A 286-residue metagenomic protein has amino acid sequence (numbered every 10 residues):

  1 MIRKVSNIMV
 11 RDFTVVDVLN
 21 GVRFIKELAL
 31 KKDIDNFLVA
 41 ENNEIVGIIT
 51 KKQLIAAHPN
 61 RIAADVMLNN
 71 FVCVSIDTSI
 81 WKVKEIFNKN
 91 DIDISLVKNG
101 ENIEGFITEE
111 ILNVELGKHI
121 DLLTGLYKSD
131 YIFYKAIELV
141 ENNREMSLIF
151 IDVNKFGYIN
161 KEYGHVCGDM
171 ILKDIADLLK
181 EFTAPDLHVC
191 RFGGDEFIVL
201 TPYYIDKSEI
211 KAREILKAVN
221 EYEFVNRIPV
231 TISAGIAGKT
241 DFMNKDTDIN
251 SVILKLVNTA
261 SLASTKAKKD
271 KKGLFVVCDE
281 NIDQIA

Functional and structural regions predicted by a protein language model:
M1-R11, G47-K89, E104-Y134, L139: Tandem CBS (Bateman) regulatory domains
N7, L19-F37, G47-P59: Basic, Lys/Arg-rich alpha-helical nucleic-acid-recognition elements, primarily the DNA-binding modules of transcription
T14-D33, A40, C73-I92, V97-N99: The conserved cystathionine-beta-synthase
K128-S147, G157-K180, C190-G194, I198 (+3 more regions): Conserved long alpha-helical elements within nucleotide-processing catalytic cores of c-di-GMP signaling and class III
L148-I151, F197, I232-I236: A structural signal for short, well-ordered beta-strand segments
R191, V219-A237, K268, K272: Catalytic core regions of nucleotide second-messenger enzymes
L200-Y204, K239-T240: Residue-level recognition of strand-loop junctions within catalytic nucleotide-signaling folds
K239-F275, I282-A286: Catalytic-core segments of nucleotide cyclases and related cyclic-nucleotide turnover enzymes
